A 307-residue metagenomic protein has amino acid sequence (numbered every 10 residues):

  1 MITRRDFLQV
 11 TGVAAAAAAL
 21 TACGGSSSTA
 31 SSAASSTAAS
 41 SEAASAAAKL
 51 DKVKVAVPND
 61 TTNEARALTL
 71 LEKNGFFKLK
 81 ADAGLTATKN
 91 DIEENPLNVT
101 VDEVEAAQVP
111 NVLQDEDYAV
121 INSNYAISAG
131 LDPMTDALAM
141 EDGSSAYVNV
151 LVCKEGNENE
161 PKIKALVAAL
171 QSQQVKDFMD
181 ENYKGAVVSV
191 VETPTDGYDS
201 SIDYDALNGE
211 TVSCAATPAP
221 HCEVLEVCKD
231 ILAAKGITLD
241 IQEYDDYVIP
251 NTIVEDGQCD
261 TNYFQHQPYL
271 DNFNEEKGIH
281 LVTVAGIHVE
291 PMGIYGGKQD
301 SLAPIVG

Functional and structural regions predicted by a protein language model:
M1-A18: N-terminal secretory signal peptides and thylakoid transit peptides that target proteins across membranes
C23-A39: Bacterial lipoprotein signal-peptidase II cleavage site
A38-A39, A43, D115, S128-M140 (+1 more regions): Ligand-binding "clamshell"
A46-L70, N74, K164, S172-D177 (+1 more regions): A conserved helix-loop-strand patch within extracytoplasmic ligand-binding domains of the periplasmic binding
D51-A56, L207-A219, I237-E243: Short, well-ordered beta-strand elements
R66, A81-A87, K164-D203: Ligand-binding clefts/hinges and TM-proximal coupling segments of bilobed small-molecule sensing domains
A83-N111, I241-T252: Short helix-initiation/N-cap motifs at beta->coil->alpha
I127-N159, E192-D199, V284-G296: Periplasmic-binding protein-like
